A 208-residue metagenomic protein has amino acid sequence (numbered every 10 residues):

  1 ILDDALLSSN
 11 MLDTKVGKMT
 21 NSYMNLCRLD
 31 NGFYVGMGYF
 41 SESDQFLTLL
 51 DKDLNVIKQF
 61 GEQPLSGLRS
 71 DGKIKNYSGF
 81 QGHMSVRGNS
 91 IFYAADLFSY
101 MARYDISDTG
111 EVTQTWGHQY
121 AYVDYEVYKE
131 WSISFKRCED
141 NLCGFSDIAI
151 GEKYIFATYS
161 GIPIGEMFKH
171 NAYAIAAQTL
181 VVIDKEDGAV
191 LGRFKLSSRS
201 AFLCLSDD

Functional and structural regions predicted by a protein language model:
I1-D30, G36-G38, S43-Q45: Asp-box/WD-like beta-propeller blade repeats and closely related beta-sheet repeat scaffolds
L2-M19, I57-Y77, T113-D140, K195-S198: Surface-exposed loop and turn segments in beta-propeller and other repeat-based domains that flank or scaffold
T20-C27, G79-H83, C143-D147, S197-D207: Repeated scaffold domains used in trafficking and secretory/extracellular systems, primarily beta-propellers
N31-G32, G88-S90, E152-I155, D207-D208: Short coil/turn segments that connect the beta-strands within blades of beta-propeller domains
V35-G36, Y93, A157-T158: Residue position within the beta-strands of beta-propeller blades
Y39-D44, F98-Y100, I162-E166: Short glycine/acidic-enriched loop and turn motifs that connect beta-strands
D44-N55, R103-D105, H170-G188: Beta-propeller blade signature
K136-K185: Loop/turn-rich, solvent-exposed surfaces of beta-rich toroidal or solenoidal domains
